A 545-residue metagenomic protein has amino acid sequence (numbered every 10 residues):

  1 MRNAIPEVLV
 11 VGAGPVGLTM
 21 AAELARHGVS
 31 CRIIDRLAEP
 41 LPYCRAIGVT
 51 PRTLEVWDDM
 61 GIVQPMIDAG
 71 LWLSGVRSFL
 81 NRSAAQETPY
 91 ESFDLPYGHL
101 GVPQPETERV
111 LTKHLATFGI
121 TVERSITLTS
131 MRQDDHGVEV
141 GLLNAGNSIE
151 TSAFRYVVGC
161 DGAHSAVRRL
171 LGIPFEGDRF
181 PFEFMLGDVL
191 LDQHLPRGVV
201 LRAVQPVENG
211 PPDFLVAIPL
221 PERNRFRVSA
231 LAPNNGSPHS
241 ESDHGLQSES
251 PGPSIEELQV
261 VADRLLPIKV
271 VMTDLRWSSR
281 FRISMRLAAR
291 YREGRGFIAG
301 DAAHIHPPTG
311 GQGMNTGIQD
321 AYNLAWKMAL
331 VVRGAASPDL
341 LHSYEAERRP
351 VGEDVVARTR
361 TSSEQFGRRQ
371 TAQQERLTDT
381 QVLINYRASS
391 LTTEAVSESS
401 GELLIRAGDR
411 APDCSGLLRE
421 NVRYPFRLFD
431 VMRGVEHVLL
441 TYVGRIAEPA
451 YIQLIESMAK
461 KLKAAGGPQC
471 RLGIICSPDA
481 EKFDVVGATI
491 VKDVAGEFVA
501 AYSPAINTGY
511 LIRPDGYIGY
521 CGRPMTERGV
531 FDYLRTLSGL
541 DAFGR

Functional and structural regions predicted by a protein language model:
M1-E7, V11, R26-H27, L80-S83 (+5 more regions): Helical substrate-recognition/capping region of FAD-dependent monooxygenase/halogenase enzymes
M1-T378, P468, G473: Core Rossmann-like FAD-binding/catalytic domain of the broad FAD-dependent monooxygenase superfamily
